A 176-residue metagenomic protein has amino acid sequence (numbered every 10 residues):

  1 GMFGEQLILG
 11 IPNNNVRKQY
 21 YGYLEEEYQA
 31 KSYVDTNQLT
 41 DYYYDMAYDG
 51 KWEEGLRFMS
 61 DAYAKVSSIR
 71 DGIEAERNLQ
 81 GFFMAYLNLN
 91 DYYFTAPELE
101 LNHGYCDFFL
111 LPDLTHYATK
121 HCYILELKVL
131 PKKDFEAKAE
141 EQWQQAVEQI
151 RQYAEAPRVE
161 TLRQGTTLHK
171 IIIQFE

Functional and structural regions predicted by a protein language model:
G1-E148, Q152-A154: Extended alpha-helical interface modules used as scaffolds for assembling large macromolecular complexes
A139-E176: Nucleic-acid nuclease catalytic cores
